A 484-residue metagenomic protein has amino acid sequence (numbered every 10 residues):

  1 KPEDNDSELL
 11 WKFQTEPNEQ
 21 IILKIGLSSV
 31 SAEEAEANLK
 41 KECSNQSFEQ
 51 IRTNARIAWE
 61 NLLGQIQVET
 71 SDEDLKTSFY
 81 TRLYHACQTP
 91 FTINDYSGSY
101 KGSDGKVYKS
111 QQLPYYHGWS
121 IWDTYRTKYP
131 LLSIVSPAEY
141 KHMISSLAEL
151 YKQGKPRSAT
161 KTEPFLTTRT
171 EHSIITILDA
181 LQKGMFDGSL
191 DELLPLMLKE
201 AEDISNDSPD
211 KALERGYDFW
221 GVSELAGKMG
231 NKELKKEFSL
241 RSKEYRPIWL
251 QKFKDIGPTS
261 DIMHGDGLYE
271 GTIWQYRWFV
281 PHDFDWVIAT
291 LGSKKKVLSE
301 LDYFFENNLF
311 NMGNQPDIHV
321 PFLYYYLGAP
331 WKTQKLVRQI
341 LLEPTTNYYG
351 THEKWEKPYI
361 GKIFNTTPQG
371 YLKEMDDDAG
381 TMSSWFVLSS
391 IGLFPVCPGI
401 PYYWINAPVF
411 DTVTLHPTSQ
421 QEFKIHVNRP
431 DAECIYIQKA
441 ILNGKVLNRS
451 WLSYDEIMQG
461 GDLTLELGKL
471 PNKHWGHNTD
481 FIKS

Functional and structural regions predicted by a protein language model:
K1-Y116, E149, P156, L467-S484: Acidic/polar, glycine-enriched structural segments that form the non-catalytic walls/loops of the carbohydrate-binding
N5-Q14, G64-T70, R126-Y129, T160-P164 (+3 more regions): Short alpha-helical segments and helix-capping/turn motifs at coil-helix boundaries
F13, I25-L27, Y84, D179 (+7 more regions): Hydrophobic side chains in beta-strands
Q14-Q20, C397, I405-S484: Beta-rich accessory regions
E16, Q20-E42, P114-S120, Y140 (+4 more regions): N-terminal accessory/precursor segments of enzymes
L27-E33, Q88-T92, K128, Q153 (+6 more regions): Short loop/turn segments at secondary-structure transitions that flank enzyme active sites
L63-T124, K128, L132-M197: N-terminal core-entry segment
Q111-Y129, I134-A138, T170, I174 (+4 more regions): Active-site core of glycosidic bond-cleaving carbohydrate-active enzymes
